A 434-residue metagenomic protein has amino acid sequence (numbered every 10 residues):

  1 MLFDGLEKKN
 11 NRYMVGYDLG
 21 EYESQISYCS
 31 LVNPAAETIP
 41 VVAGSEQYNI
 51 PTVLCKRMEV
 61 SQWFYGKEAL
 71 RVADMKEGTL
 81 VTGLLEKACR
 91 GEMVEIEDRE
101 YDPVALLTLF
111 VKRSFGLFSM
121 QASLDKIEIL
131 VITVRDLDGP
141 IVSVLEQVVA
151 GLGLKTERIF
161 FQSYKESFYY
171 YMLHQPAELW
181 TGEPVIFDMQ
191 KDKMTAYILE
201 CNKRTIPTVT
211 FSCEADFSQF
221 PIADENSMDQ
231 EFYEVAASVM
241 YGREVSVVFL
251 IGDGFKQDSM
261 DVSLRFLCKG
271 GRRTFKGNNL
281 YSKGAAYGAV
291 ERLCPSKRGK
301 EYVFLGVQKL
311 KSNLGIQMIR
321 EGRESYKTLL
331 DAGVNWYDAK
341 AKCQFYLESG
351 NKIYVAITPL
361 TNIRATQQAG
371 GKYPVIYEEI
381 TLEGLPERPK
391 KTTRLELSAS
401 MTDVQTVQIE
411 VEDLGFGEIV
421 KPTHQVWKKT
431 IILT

Functional and structural regions predicted by a protein language model:
M1-M93, A150, F160-Q162, Q367-Y373 (+2 more regions): Early-domain small/polar-rich strand-loop-helix modules and first-structured segments of the mature chain
M1-R12, T156-V185, L280-R298, V303: Conserved phosphate-binding catalytic cores of ATP/NTP-utilizing and phosphoryl-transfer enzymes
K9-N10, Y17-E23, E178-T195, E200 (+3 more regions): A short acidic Gly-Thr/Ser loop motif
S24, N49-E59, K76-G78, C201-V235 (+2 more regions): Glycine-rich phosphate-binding loop plus the immediately following alpha-helix
V42-T133, D216-Y233, S238: Conserved phosphate-binding loops in N-terminal lobes of ATP-dependent enzymes of the actin/Hsp70/sugar-kinase
L130-I141, A237-R265, R273, G277-N278: Glycine-rich phosphate-binding loops at beta-strand->alpha-helix junctions
I132, Q147-E231: Small-residue (GG/TT-enriched) beta-loop-alpha framework at ligand/catalytic clefts
Y287-L382: Acidic, glycine/GT-rich loop-and beta-edge segments that sit at the periphery of enzyme/chaperone cores
